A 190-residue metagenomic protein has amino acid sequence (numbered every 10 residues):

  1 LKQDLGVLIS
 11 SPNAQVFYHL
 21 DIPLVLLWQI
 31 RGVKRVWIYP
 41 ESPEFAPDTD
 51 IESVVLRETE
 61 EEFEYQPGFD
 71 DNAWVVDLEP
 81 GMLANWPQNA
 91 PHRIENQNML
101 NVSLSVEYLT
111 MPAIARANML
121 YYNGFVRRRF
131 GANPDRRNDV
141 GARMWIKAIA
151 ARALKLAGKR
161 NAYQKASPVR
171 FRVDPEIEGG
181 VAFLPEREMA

Functional and structural regions predicted by a protein language model:
L1-I51: Non-heme Fe(II) oxygenase catalytic core, chiefly the N-lobe of the double-stranded beta-helix
K2-L5, A73, M99: Sequence-level motif detector for i,i+2 pairs with an aromatic at +2
A14, V33, P91, L109-M111: Short, glycine-/Ser/Thr-/acidic-enriched flexible segments
F17-Y18, N85, I94-E95: Short glycine/serine/proline-enriched coil/turn segments at secondary-structure junctions
Q29-W86, A90-P91: Double-stranded beta-helix
T49, N98-I114: A short hydrophobic beta-strand segment most commonly corresponding to one strand of the jelly-roll/cupin
V75-D77, T110, A115-A190: Conserved double-stranded beta-helix
D77, A90-L104: Ligand-binding loop in jelly-roll beta-barrel domains
